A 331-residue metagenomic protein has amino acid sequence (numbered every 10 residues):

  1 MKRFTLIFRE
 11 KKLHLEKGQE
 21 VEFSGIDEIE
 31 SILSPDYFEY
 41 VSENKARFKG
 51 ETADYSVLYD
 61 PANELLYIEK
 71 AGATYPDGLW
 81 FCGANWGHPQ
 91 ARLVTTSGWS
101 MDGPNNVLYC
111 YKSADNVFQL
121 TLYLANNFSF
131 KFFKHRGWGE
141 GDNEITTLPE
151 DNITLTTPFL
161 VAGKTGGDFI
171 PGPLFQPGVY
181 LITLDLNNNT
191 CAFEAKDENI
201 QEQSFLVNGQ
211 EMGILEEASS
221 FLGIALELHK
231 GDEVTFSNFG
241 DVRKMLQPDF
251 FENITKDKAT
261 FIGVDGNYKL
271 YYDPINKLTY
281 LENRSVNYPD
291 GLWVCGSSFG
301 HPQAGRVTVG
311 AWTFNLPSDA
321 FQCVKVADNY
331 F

Functional and structural regions predicted by a protein language model:
M1-E20, S24-V41, T74-A125, R136-T156 (+3 more regions): Aromatic-rich carbohydrate-binding modules that target alpha-glucans
R3-T5, L58, A71, A114 (+4 more regions): Homeobox/homeodomain signature
K17, E51-A53, A125-F128, Q176-Y180 (+3 more regions): A glycine-anchored, Pro-Gly-centered beta-turn/N-cap motif
E28-N63, G139-T190, R243-I275: Structured interaction patches on ligand/partner-binding surfaces of diverse proteins
E43-Y75, N189-L226, G231-D232, G240-V242 (+2 more regions): Intrinsic N-terminal pre-sequences and regulatory tails
K131-F133: Extracellular recognition modules
